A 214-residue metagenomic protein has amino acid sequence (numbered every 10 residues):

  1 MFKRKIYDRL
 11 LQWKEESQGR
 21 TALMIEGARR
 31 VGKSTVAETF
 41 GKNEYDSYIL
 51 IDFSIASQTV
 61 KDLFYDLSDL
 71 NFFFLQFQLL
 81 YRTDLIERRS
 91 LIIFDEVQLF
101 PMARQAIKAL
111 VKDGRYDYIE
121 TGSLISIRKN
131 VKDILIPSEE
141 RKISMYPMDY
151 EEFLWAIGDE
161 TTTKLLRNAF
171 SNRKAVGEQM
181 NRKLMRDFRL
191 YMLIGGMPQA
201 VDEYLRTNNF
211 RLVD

Functional and structural regions predicted by a protein language model:
M1-D214: Phosphate-binding site recognition
